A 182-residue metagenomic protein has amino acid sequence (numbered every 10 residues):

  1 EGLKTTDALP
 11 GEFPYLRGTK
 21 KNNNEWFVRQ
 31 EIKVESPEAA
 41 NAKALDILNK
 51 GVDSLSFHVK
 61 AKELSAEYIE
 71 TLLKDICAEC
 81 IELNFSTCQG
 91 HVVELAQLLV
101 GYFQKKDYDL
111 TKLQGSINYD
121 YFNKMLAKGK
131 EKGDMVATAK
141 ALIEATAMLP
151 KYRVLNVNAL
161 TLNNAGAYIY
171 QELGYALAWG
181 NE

Functional and structural regions predicted by a protein language model:
E1-E182: Catalytic alpha/beta active-site cores
